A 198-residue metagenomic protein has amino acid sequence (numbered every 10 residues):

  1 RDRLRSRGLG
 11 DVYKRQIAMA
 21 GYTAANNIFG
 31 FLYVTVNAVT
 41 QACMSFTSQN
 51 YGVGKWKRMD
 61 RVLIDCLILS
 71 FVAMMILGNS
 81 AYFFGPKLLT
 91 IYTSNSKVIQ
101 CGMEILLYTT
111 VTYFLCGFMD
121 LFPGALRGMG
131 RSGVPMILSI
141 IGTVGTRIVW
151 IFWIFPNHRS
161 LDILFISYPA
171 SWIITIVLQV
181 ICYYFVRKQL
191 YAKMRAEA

Functional and structural regions predicted by a protein language model:
R1-Y13: Single conserved hydrophobic/aromatic residue that forms the stacking wall/gate of nucleotide- or nucleobase-binding
S6-R7, M44, G128, W150 (+1 more regions): Tryptophan-centric aromatic hotspots in well-structured domains and transmembrane helices
D11-G30, K97-M103, R131, I166: Interfacial/gating helices of multi-pass transporter permease domains
G21-N79, F83-G85, C116-L138: Small-residue-rich hydrophobic transmembrane alpha-helices
N26-F29, A73, I141-T146, S171-T175: Transmembrane alpha-helical core residues of multi-pass small-molecule transporters, especially secondary transporters
T47-T112, I154-A198: Short alpha-helical transmembrane segments in multi-pass integral membrane proteins
T109, S139-I140: Short, contiguous acidic/charged loop-to-helix segments that flank catalytic cores in large enzymes
G145-F155: Transmembrane alpha-helical segments of integral membrane proteins
